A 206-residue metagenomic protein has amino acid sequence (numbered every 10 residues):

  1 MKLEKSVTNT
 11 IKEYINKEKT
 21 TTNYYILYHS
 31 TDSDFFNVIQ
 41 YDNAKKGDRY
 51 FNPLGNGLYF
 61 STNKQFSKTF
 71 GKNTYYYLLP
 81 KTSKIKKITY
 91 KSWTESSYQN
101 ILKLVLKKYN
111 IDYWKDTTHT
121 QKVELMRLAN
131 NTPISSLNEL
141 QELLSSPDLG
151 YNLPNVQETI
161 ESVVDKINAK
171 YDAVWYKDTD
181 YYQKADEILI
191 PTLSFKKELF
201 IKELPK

Functional and structural regions predicted by a protein language model:
M1-L54, K64, G71-K206: Active-site and NAD+-binding cores of ADP-ribose-processing enzymes
L58-F66: GIY-YIG-like beta-to-alpha core
